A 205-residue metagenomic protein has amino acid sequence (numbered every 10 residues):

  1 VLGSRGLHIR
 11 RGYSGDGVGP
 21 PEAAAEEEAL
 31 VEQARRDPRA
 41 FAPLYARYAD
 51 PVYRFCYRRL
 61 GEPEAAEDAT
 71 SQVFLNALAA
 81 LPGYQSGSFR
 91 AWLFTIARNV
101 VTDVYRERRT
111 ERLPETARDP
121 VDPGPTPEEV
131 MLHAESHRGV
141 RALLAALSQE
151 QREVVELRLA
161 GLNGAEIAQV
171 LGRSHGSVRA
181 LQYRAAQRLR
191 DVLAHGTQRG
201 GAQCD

Functional and structural regions predicted by a protein language model:
V1-D16, V170, A186-D205: C-terminal edge and immediately downstream basic/flexible tail or linker adjoining helix-turn-helix-like DNA-binding
R5, R11, A23-A24, D103 (+2 more regions): Internal acidic/polar
V31-Y53: A short, charge-rich alpha-helical start-of-domain segment used by transcription regulators
R35, R58-P63, S71-F89, E107-R109: Sigma70-family region 2
Y45-P63, A80, L144, H195: Amphipathic, Lys/Arg- and hydrophobic-enriched alpha-helical face
R54, D68-L75, A79, G87-N99 (+1 more regions): Structural recognition of an alpha-helix C-terminal capping motif at a helix-to-coil junction
R58, G83, T95-E115, H133 (+2 more regions): Arg/Lys-rich amphipathic alpha helix in sigma70-family domain 2
A142-A145, Q149-R152, A160-A180: Helix-turn-helix DNA-binding module
